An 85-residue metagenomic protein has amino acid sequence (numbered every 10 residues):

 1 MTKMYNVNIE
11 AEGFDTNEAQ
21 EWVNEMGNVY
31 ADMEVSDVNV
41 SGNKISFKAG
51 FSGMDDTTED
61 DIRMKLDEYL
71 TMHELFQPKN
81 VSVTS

Functional and structural regions predicted by a protein language model:
T2, N43, M64, P78-K79: Generic cytosolic/nucleocytoplasmic N-terminal low-complexity/intrinsically disordered segments
T2-G13, I45-F47: Short glycine-/aliphatic-rich beta-strand segments at the starts of folded cytosolic domains
E10-E34, L66: Short amphipathic alpha-helix segments
A31-D67: Short, intrinsically disordered low-complexity segments
D32-V40, E68-S85: Conserved short beta-strand edge segments in small beta-sheet-based binding/regulatory domains
